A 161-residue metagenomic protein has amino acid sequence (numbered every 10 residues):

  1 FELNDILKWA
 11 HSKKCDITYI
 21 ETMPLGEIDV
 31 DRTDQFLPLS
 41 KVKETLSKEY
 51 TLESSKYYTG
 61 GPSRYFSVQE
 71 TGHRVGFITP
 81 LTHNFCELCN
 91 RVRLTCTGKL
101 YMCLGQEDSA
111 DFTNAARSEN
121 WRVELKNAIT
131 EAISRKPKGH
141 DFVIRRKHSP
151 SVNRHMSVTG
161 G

Functional and structural regions predicted by a protein language model:
F1-G76, N114-A116: Radical SAM enzyme [4Fe-4S]-AdoMet core and its adjacent flexible, acidic and glycine-rich loops/tails across
H11, T82-F85: Secretory pathway export signals and precursors
G61-Y65, L81, R146: Short, solvent-exposed loop/turn elements at beta->coil junctions and helix N-caps that rim active or binding pockets
G76-I78, L104: Short linear motifs in exposed loops
N84-G161: Radical SAM enzyme core and accessory elements
